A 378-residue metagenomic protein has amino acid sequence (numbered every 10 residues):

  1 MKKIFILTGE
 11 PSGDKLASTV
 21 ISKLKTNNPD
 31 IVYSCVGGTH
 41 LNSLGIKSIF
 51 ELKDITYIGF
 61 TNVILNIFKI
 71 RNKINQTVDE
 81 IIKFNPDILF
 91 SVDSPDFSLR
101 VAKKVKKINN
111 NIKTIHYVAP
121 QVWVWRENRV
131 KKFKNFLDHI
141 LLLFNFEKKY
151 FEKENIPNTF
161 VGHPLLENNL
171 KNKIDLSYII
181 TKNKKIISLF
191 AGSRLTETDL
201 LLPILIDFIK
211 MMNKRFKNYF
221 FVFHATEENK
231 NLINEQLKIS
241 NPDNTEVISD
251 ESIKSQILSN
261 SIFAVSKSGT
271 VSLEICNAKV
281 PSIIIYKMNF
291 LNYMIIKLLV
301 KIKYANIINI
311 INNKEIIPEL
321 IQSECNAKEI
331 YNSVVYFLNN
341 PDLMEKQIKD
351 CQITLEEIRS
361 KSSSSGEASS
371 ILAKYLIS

Functional and structural regions predicted by a protein language model:
M1-S378: Nucleotide-activated sugar donor-binding and catalytic core shared by glycosyltransferases and related lipid-linked
